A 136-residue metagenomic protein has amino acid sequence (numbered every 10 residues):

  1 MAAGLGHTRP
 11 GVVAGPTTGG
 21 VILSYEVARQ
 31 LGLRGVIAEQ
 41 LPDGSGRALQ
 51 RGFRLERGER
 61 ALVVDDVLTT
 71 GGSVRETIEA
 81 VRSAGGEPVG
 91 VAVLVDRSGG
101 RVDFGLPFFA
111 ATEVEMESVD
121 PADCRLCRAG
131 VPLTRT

Functional and structural regions predicted by a protein language model:
M1-R9: Active-site-facing substrate-recognition patch
L5, T18-L62, T70-G72, L126: Short, glycine/charge-rich flexible loops or terminal/linker lids adjacent to PRPP-binding catalytic cores
T8-T17: Short glycine-rich phosphate-binding loop at a beta-alpha junction
G11, E59, V89: Conserved acidic residues
G15, D65, T112: Small/polar loops that bind or transfer phosphate-bearing groups
V67-I78: Acidic, divalent-metal-coordinating active-site segment for phosphoryl/phosphodiester hydrolysis, typified by short
I78-T136: PRPP-dependent phosphoribosyltransferase catalytic core
